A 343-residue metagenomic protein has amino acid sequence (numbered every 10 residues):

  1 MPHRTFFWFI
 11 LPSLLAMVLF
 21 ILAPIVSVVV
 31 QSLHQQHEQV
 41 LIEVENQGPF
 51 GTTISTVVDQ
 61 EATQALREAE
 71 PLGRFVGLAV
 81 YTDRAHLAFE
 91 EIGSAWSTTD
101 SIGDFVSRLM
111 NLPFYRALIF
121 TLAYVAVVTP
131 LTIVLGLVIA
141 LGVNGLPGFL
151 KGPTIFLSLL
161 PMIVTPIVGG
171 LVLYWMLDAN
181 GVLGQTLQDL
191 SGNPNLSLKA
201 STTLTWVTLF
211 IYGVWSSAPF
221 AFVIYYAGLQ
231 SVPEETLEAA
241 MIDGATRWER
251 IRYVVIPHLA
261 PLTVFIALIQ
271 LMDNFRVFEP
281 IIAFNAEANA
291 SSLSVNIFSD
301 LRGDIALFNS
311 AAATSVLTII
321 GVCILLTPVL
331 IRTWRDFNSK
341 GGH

Functional and structural regions predicted by a protein language model:
P2-H343: A structural signal for multi-pass alpha-helical bundles of membrane permease subunits that mediate small-molecule
